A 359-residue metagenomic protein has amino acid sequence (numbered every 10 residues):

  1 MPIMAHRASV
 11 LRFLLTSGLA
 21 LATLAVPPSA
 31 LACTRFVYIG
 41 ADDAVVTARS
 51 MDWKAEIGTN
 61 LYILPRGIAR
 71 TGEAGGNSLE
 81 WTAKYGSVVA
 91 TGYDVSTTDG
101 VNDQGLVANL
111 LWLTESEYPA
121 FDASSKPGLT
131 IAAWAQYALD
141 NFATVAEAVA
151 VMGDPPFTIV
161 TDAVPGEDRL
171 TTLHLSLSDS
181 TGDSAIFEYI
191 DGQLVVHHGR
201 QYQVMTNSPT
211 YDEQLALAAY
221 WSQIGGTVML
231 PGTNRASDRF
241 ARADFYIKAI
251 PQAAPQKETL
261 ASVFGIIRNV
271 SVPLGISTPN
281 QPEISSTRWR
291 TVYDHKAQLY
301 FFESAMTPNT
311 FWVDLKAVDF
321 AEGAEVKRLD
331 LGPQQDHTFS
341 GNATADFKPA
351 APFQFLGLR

Functional and structural regions predicted by a protein language model:
P2-S17: Bacterial N-terminal signal peptides that target proteins for export
P27-P28: N-terminal signal peptide c-region/cleavage motif recognized by signal peptidases
L31-K126, I159, A163, T338-S340: A contiguous strand-loop segment
L31-V46, V160-D162, D168-T172, S180-G182 (+1 more regions): C-terminus-biased signal that marks the final domain/tail of proteins
V46-A48, V107-L110, S176-S178, I186 (+1 more regions): Structural recognition of the beta-strand scaffold that forms the well-ordered cores of secreted hydrolase catalytic
W53-A55, T114-S116, G192-L194, M306-T310: Short, surface-exposed beta-strand-loop junctions and turns on beta-sheet-rich folds
S125-T161, Q256-G265, V270: Proteins synthesized as precursors that undergo proteolytic processing into mature forms
V145, V149-F187: Aromatic- and glycine-enriched pocket-lining scaffold segments that form the walls of small-molecule binding clefts
